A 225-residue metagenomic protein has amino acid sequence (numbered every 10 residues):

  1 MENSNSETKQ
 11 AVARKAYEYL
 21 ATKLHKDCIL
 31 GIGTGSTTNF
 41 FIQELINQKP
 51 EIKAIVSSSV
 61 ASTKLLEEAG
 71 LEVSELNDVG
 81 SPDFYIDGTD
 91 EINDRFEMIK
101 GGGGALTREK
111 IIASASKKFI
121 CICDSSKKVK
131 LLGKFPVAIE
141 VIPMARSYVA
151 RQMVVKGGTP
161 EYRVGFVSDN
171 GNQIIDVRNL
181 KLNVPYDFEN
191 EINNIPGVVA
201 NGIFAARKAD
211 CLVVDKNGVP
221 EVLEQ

Functional and structural regions predicted by a protein language model:
E2-A11, V60-Q225: Conserved phosphate- and dinucleotide-binding cores of soluble alpha/beta proteins, encompassing both enzyme active
E2-K26, T34-S81: Active-site catalytic microenvironments in core metabolic enzymes, especially phosphate/sugar-handling
A16, I32-G35, I55, I99 (+2 more regions): Buried hydrophobic positions in well-ordered alpha/beta secondary-structure cores of metabolic enzymes
H25-C28, T89: Active-site loop-to-helix "anion-binding N-cap" substructures in soluble metabolic enzymes
